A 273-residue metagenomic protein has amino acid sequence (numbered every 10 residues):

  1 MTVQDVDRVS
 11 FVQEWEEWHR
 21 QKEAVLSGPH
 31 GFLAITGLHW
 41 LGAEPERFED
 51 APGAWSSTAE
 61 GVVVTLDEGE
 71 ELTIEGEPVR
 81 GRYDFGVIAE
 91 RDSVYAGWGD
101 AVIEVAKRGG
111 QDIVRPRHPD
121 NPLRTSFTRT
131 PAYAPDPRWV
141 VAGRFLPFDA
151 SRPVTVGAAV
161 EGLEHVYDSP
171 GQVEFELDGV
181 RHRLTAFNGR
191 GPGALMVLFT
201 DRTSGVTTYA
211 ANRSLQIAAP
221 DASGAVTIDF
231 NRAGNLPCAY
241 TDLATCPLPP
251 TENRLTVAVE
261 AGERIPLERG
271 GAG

Functional and structural regions predicted by a protein language model:
M1-Q13, E17-R20, G270-G273: Actinobacteria-biased recognition of intrinsically disordered, low-complexity terminal regions
E23-P52: N-terminal beta-hairpin/loop module of FHA
L41-A89: Forkhead-associated
P52-E60, D100-K107, H182-A186: Broad, structure-driven detector of short, well-ordered beta-strand segments within folded domains
E71-I113: Protease-labile, long low-complexity intrinsically disordered regions enriched in Pro/Ser/Thr
A101-S169, E174-E176: Surface-exposed beta-loop interaction hotspot
E174-D221, N231: Acidic/His-leaning functional-site neighborhoods
A218-G273: Long, compositionally biased interface segments
